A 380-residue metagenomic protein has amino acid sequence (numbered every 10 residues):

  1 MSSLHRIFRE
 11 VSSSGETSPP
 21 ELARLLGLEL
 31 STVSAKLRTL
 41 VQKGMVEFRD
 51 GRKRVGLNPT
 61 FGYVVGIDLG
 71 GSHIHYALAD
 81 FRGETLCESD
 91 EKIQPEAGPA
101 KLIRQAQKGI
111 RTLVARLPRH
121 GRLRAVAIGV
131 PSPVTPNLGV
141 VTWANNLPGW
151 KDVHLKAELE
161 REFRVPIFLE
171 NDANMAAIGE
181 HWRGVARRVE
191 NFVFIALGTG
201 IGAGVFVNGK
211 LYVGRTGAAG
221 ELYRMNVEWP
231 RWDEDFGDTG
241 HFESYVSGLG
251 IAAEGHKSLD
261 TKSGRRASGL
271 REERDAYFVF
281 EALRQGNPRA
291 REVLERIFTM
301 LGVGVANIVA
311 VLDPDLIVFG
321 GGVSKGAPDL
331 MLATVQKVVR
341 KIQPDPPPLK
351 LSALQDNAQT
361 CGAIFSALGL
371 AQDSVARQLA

Functional and structural regions predicted by a protein language model:
M1-D50, G56-R122, E162-F163, W229-D233 (+1 more regions): ATP-binding/phosphotransfer module of carbohydrate and carboxylate kinases, centering on a glycine-rich
F81, R122-H241, Y245-H256, G362-A380: Phosphate-binding/catalytic loop of phosphoryl-transfer enzymes
